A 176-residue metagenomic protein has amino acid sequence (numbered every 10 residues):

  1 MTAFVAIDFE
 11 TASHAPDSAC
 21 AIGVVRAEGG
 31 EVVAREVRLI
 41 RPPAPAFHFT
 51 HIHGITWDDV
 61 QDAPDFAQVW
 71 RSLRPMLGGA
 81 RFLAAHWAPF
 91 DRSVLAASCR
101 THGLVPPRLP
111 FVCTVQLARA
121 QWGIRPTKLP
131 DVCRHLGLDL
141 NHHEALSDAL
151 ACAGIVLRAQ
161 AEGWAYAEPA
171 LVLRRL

Functional and structural regions predicted by a protein language model:
M1-R108, G123, P130-H143: Conserved non-catalytic scaffold segment of RNase H-like nuclease domains
T2, I155-L176: Acidic two-metal-ion nuclease catalytic site recognized across multiple nuclease folds, prominently DnaQ/RNase D-T
F66, V115, A149-L150: Short secondary-structure capping/turn micro-motifs that flank functional sites
L95, L117, C152-V156: Buried hydrophobic packing segments
V105-A118: Conserved beta-strand -> loop -> alpha-helix junction used to position metal-binding or nucleic-acid-contacting
E144-S147, Y166-E168: Short, charged, surface-exposed loops that flank catalytic or proteolytic processing sites
A145-A159: Acidic, divalent-metal-coordinating active-site segment for phosphoryl/phosphodiester hydrolysis, typified by short
